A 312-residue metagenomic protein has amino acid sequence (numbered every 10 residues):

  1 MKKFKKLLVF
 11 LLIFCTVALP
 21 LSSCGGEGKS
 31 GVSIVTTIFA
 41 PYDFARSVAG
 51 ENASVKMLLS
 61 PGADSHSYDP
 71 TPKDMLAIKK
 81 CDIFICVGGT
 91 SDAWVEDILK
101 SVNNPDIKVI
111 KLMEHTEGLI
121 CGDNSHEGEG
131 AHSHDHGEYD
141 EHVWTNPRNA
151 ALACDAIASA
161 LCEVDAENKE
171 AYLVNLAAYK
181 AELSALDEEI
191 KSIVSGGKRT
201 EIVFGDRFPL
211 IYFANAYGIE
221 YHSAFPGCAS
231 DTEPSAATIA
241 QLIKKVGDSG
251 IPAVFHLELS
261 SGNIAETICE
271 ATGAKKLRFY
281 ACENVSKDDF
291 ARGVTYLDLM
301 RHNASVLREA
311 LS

Functional and structural regions predicted by a protein language model:
M1-L11: Bacterial N-terminal signal peptides that target proteins for export
K6, C15-S23: Short hydrophobic alpha-helical membrane-anchoring segments
F10, L21-S312: Extracytoplasmic metal-acquisition and chelation regions
